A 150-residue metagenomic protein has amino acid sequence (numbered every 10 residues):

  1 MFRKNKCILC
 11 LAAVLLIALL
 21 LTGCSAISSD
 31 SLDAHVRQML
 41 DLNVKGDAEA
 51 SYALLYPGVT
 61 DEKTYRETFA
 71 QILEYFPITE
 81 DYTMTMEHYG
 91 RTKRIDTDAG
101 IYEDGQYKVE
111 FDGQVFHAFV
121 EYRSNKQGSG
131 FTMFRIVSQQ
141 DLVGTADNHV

Functional and structural regions predicted by a protein language model:
M1-T22: Sec-dependent bacterial lipoprotein signal peptides
T22-D41, K45: Short, low-complexity N-terminal intrinsically disordered segments enriched in polar/charged residues
S28, E49-D104: Short solvent-exposed beta->alpha transition segments
Y89-V150: Exposed beta-sheet edge and beta->alpha loop/turn motif
